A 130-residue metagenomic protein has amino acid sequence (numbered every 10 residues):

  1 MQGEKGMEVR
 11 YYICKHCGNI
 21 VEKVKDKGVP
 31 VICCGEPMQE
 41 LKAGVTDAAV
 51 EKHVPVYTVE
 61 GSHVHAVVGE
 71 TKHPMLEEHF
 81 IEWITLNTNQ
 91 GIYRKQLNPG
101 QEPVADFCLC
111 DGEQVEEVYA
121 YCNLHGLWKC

Functional and structural regions predicted by a protein language model:
Y11, P30, Y119: Residues immediately within or flanking Cys/His clusters that coordinate Zn2+ in small zinc-binding modules
C14-C17, C33, C122: Short cysteine-rich clusters marking metal-coordination/redox-active sites
V21, P37-M38, G126: Cys/His-rich microdomains that often coordinate metals
K23-G28, L41-G44, C130: Short Cys/His-rich "knuckle" micro-motifs
K27-P37: Cysteine-rich micro-motifs
V67-V68, V104-D111: Exposed aromatic-hydrophobic patches
V68-L76: Short amphipathic, basic-aromatic surface patches that mediate peripheral association with negatively charged
N123-C130: Short acidic/polar inter-strand loop motif in beta-rich domains
